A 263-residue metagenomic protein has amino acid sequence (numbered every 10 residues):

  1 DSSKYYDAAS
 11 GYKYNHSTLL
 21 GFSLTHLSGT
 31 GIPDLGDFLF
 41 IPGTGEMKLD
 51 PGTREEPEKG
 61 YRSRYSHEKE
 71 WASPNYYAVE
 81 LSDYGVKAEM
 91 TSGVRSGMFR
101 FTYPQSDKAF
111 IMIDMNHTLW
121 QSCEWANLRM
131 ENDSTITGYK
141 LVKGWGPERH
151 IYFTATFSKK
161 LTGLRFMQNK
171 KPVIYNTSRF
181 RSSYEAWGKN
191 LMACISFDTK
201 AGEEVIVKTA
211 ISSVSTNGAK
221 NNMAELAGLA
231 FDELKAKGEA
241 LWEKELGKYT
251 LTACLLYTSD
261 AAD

Functional and structural regions predicted by a protein language model:
D1-S259: Accessory carbohydrate-recognition regions in carbohydrate-active enzymes
